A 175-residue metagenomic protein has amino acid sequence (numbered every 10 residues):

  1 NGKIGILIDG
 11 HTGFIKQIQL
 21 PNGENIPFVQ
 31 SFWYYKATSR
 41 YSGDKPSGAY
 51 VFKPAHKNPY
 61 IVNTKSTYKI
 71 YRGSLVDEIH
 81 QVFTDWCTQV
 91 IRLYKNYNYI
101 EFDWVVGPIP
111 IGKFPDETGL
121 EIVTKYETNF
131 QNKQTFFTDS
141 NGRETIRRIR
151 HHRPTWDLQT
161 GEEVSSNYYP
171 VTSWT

Functional and structural regions predicted by a protein language model:
N1-G112: Catalytic and substrate-binding regions of extracellular carbohydrate-active enzymes, especially polysaccharide lyases
K3, K125-N132, Y168, T172: Zinc-dependent metallopeptidase catalytic helix centered on the HExxH motif and its immediate flanking segment
Q19-N25, H56, F130-N132, G142-R143 (+1 more regions): Glycine-centered secondary-structure boundary/capping sites
I26-F28, Y34, G43, G119 (+3 more regions): Short linear sequence motifs
A37, G43, N132, P154-T160: Enrichment for repetitive, rod-forming helical segments
Y50, Q134-T135, P154, N167: Short non-domain terminal segments
N96-R150: Acidic (Asp/Glu-rich), glycine- and aromatic
G142-T175: Trp/Gly-enriched beta-strand surface patches
